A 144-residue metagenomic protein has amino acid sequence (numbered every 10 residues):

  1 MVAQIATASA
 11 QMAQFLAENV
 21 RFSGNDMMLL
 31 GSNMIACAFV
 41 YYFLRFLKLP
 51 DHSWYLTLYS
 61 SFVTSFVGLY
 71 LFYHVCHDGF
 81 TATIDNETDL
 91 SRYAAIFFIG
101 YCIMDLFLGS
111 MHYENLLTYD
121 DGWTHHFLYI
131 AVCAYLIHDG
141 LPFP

Functional and structural regions predicted by a protein language model:
V2-P144: Membrane-helix and juxtamembrane interface regions of eukaryotic multi-pass membrane proteins
